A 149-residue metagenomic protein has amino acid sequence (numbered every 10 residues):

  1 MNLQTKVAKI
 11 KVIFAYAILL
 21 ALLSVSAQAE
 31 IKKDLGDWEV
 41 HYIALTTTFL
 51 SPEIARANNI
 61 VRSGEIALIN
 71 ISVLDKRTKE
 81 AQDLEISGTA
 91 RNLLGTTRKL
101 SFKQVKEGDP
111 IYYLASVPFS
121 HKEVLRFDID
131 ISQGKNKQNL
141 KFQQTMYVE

Functional and structural regions predicted by a protein language model:
M1-I10: N-terminal secretory signal peptides that target proteins for export/translocation
K11-S24: Bacterial N-terminal signal peptides
E30-L68: Beta-strand-rich domain onsets/edges
V73-K76: Short solvent-exposed capping/turn motifs at the termini of beta-strands
T78-S87: Short flexible loop/turn segments that cap and initiate beta-strands
E107-L114: Aromatic sugar-binding surface patches on proteins that engage polysaccharides or sugar-phosphate polymers
V117-P118, D128-N139: Short, exposed beta-strand-loop hairpins at the edges of beta-sheets in extracellular/periplasmic proteins
Q138-M146: Edge beta-strands of extracellular beta-sandwich domains
